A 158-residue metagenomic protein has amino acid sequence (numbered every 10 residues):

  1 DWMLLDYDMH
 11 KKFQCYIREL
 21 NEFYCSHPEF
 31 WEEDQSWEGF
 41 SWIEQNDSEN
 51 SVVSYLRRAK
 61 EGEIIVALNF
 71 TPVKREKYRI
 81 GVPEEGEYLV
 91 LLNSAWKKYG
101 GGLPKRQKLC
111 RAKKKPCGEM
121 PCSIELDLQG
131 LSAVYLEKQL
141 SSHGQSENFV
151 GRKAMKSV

Functional and structural regions predicted by a protein language model:
D1-V158: Carbohydrate-interacting/catalytic domains
